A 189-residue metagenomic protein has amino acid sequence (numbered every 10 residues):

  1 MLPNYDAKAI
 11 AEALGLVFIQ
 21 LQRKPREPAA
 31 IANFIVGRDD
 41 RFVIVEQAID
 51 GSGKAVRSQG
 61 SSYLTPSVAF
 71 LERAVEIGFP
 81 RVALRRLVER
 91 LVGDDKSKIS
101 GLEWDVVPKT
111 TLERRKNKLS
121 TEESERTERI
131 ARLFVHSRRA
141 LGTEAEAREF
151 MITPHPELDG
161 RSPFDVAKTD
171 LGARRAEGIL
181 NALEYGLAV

Functional and structural regions predicted by a protein language model:
M1-V189: Non-transmembrane "mature" sequence context
